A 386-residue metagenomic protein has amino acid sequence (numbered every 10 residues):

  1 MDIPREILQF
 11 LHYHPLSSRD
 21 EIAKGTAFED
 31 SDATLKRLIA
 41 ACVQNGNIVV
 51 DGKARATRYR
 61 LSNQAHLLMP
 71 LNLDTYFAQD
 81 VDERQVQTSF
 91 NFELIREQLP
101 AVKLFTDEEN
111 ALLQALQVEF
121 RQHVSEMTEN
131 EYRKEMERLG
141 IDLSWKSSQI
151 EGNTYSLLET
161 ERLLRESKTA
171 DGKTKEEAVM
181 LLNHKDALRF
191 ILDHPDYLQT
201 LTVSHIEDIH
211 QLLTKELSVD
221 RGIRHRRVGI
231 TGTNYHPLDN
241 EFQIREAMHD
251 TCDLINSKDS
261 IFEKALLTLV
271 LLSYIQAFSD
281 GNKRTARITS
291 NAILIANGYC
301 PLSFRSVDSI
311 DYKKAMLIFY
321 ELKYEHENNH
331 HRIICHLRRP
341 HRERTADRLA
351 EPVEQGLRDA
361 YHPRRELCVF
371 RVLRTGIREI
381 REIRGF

Functional and structural regions predicted by a protein language model:
M1-R378, E382-F386: FIC/Doc superfamily catalytic core
